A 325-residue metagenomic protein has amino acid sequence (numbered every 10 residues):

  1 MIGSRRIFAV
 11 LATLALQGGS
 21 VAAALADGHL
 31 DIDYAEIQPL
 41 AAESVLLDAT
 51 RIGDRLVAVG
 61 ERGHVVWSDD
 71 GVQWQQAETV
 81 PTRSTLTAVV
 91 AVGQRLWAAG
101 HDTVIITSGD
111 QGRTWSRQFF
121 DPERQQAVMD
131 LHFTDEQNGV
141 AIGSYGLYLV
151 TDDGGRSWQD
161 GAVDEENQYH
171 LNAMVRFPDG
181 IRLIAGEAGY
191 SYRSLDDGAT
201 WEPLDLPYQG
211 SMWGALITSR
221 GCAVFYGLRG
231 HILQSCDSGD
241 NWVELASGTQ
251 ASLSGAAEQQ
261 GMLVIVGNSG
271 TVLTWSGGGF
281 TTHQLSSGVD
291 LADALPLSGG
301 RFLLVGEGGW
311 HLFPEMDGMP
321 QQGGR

Functional and structural regions predicted by a protein language model:
M1-G3: N-terminal secretory signal peptides that target proteins for export/translocation
R5, A9-L11, D135: Small-residue packing motifs within transmembrane alpha-helices
A9-G19: Bacterial N-terminal signal peptides
A22-R325: Residue-level hotspots at or immediately adjacent to binding/recognition sites across diverse folds
